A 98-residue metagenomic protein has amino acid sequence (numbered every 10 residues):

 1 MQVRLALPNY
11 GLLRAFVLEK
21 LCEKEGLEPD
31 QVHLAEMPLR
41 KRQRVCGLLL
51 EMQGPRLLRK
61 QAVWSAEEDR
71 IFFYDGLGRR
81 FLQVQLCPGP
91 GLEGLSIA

Functional and structural regions predicted by a protein language model:
M1-C22: N-terminal trafficking/processing presequences and adjacent post-cleavage segments of proteins routed to secretion
V3-A6, L50, L95: Charged, low-complexity, helix/coiled-coil-prone segments
E23-D30: Short secondary-structure junctions
L34-R70: Amphipathic, interaction-prone secondary-structure segments
E68-A98: A short, surface-exposed interaction/processing loop segment used at functional sites
